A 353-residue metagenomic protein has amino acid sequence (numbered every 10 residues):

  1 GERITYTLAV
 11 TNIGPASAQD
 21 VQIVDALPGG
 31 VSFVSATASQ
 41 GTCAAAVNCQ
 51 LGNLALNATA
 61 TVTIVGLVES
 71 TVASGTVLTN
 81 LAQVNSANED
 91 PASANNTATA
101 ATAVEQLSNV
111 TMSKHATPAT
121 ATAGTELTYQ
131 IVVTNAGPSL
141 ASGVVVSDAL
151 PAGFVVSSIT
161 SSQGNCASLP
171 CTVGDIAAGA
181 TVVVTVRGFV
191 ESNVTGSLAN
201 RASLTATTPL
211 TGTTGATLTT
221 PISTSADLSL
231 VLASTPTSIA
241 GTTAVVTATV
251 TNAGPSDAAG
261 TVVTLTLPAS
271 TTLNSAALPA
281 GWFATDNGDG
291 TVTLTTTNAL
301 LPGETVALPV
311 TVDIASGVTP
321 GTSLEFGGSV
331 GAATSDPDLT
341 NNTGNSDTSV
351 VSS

Functional and structural regions predicted by a protein language model:
G1-S353: Exported/extracytosolic protein signature
